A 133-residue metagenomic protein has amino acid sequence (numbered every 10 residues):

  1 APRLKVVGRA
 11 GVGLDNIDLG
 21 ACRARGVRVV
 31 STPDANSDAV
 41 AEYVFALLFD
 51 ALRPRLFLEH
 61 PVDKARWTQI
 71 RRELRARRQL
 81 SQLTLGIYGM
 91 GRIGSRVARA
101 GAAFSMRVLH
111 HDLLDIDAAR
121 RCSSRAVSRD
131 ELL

Functional and structural regions predicted by a protein language model:
A1-V30: An N-terminal-biased, well-structured beta-alpha scaffold segment characteristic of Rossmann-like dinucleotide-binding
G13-N16, S31, A35-N36, T84 (+1 more regions): Residue-level detector of alpha-helix initiation sites
N16-R23, L56-Q69, S105-R107, L113-D115: Mobile beta-alpha loop/short-helix "lid" or hinge segments that flank ligand
R28, D50, R107: Residue-level detector of anion-binding/catalytic polar loops
P33-T84, R99: Phosphate-binding beta-alpha-beta segment of Rossmann-like dinucleotide-binding domains, i.e., the NAD(P)
E73-L133: Rossmann-like dinucleotide/phosphate-binding beta-alpha-beta segment
